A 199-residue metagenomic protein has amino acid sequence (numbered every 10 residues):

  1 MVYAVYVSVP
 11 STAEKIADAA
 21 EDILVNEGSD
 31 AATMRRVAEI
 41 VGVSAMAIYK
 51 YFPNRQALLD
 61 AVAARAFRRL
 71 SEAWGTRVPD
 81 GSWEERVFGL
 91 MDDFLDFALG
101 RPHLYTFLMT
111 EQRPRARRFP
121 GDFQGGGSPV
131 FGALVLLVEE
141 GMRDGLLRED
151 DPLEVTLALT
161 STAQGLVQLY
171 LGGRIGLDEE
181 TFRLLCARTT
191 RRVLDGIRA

Functional and structural regions predicted by a protein language model:
M1-E27, A31-R36, I40, Q56-D60: Basic, helix-initiating cap at the start of DNA-binding domains
Y3-Y6, A64-G89, F119-V130, E139: Amphipathic alpha-helical linker/stalk segments
K15-I23, R69, G89, D93: Pre-recognition alpha-helix immediately N-terminal to the DNA-recognition helix within helix-turn-helix or winged-helix
V41-F52: Short hydrophobic/aromatic patch on the recognition helix
G75-L104, V155-L159: Hydrophobic alpha-helical connector segments
D96-L136, I175-G176, E180: Short secondary-structure transition hinges
F97, L136, E140, T160-D178 (+1 more regions): Amphipathic C-terminal alpha-helical segment
R118-D144, L153-L157, L184-A187, R191: Amphipathic alpha-helical packing segments from all-alpha helical-bundle domains
